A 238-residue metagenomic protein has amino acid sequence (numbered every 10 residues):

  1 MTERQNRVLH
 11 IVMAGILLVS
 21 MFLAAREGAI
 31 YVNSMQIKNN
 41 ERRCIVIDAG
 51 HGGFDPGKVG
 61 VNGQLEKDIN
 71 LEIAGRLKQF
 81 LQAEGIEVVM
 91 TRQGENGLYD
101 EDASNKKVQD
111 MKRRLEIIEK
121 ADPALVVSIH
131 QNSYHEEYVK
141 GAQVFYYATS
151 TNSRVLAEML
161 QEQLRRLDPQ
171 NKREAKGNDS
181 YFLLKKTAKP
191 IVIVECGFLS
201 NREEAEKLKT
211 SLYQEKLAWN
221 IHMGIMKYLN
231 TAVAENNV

Functional and structural regions predicted by a protein language model:
M1-V238: Catalytic-site microenvironment of enzymes that process N-acetyl-hexosamine-containing cell-wall polysaccharides
